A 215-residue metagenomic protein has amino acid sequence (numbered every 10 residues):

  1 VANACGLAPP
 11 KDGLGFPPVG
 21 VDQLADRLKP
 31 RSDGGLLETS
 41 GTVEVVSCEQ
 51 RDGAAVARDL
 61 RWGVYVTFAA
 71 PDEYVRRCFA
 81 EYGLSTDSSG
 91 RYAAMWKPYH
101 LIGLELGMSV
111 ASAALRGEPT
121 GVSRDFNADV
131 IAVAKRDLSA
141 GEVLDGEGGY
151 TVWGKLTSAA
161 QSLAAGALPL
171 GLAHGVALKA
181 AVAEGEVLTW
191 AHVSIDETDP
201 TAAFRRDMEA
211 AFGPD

Functional and structural regions predicted by a protein language model:
V1-D215: C-terminal catalytic/substrate-binding lobe primarily of soluble NAD(P)-dependent oxidoreductases
